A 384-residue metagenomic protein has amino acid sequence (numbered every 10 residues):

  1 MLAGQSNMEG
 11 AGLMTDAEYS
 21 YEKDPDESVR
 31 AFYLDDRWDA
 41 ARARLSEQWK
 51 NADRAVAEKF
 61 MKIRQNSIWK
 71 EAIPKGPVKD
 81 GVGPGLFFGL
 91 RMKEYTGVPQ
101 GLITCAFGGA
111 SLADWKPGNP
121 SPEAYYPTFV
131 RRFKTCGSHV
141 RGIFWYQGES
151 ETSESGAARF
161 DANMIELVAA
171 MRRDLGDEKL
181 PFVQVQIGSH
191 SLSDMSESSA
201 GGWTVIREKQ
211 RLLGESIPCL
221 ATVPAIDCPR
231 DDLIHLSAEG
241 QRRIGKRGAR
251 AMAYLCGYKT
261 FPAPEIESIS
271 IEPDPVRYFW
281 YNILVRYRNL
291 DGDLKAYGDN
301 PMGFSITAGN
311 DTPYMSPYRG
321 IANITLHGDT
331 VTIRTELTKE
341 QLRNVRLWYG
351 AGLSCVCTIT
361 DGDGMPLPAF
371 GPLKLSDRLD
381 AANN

Functional and structural regions predicted by a protein language model:
M1-N384: Cell-envelope and extracellular/periplasmic
